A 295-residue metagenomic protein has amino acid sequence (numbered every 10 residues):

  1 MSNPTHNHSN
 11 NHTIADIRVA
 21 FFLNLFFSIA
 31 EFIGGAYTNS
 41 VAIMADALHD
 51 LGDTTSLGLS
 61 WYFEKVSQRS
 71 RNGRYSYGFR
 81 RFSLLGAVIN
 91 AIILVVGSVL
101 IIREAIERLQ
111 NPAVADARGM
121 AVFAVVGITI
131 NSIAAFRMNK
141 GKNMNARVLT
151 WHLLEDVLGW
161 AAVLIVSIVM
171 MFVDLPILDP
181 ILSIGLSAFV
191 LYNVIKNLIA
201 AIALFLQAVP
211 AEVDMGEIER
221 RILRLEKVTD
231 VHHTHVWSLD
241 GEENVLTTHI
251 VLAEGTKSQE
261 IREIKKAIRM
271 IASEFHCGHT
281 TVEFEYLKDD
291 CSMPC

Functional and structural regions predicted by a protein language model:
S2-A15, V19, A42-M44, L48 (+1 more regions): Alpha-helical transmembrane segments and adjacent TM-loop junctions that form the membrane-embedded core of multi-pass
V19-A30: The first (N-terminal) embedded transmembrane alpha-helix
I33-M44: Short, hydrophobic transmembrane alpha-helix segments
